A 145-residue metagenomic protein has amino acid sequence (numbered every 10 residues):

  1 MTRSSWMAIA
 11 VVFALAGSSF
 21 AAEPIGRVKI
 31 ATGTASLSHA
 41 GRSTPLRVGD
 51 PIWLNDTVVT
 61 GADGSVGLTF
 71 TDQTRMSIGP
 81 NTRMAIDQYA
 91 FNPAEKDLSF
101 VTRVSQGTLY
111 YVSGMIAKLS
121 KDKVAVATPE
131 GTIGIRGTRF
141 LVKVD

Functional and structural regions predicted by a protein language model:
M1-M7: Bacterial N-terminal signal peptides that target proteins for export
T2, A14-L15, P24-R27: Cytosolic regulatory regions built on CNB/CRP/Popeye-like sensor folds
A8-A16: Bacterial N-terminal signal peptides
A22-A40, G61-G64, P80-T82, I86-Y89 (+3 more regions): Glycine- and acidic-residue-biased ligand/ion/polar-headgroup-sensing regions
T44-N81: N-terminal, post-signal-peptide region of Sec/Tat-exported proteins
G49-D50, V101, V124-A125: Short secondary-structure boundary/capping segments
S65-F70, L119-T128: Short aromatic-glycine motifs in intrinsically disordered, low-complexity regions
